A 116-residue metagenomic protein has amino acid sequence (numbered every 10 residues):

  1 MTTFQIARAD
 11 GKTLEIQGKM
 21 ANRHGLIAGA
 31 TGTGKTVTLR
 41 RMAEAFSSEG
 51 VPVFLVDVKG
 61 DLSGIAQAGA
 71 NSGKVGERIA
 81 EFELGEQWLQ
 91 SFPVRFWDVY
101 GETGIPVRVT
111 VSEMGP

Functional and structural regions predicted by a protein language model:
T2-F92: Glycine-rich phosphate-binding loop of nucleotide-binding enzymes
A80-P116: Helical/strand "switch-coupling" subdomains that flank nucleotide/phosphate-binding cores, especially in P-loop NTPases
